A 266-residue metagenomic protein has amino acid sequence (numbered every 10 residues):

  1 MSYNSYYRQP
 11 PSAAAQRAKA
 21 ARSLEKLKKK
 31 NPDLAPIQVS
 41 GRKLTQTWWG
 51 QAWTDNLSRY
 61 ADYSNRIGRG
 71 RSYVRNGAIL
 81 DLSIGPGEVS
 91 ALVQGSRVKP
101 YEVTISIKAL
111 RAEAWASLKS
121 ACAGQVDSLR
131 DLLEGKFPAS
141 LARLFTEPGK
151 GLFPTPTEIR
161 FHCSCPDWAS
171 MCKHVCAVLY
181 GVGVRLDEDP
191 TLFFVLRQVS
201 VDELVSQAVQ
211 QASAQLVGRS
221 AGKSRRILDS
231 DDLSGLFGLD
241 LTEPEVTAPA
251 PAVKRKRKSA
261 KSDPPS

Functional and structural regions predicted by a protein language model:
M1-S266: Long, low-complexity, compositionally biased intrinsically disordered regions
